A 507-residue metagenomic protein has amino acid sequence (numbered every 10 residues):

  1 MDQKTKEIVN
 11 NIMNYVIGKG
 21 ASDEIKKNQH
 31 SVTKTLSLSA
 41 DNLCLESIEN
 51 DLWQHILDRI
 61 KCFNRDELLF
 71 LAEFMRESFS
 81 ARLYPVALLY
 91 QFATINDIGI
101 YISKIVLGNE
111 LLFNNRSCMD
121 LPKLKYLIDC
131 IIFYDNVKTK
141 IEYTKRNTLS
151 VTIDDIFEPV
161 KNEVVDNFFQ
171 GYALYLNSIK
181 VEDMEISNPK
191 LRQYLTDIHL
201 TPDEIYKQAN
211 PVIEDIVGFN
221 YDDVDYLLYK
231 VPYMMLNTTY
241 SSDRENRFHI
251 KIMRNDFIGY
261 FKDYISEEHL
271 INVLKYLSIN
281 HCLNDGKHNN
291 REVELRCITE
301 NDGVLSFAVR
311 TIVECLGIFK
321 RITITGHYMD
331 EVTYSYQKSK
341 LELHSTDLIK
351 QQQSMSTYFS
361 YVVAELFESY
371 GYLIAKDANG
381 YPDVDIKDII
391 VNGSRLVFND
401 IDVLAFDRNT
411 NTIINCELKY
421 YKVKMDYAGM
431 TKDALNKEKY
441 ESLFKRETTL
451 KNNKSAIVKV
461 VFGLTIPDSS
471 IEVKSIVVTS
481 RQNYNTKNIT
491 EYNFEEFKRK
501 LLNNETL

Functional and structural regions predicted by a protein language model:
M1-K350, T479-L507: Composition-driven low-complexity segments enriched in polar/acidic and proline residues
D183-M184, L191, P382-K387, A456-P467: Short helix/loop segment immediately N-terminal to the Walker
V332-T346, Q353, F359, D385-L396: Accessory recognition modules or surfaces
S335, V362-V363, K376-D377: Extended, amphipathic alpha-helical scaffolds
L341-V363, F367-E368, D433-E438: A short, highly charged nucleic-acid-interacting micro-segment common to nuclease and nuclease-linked defense proteins
K376-N411: Active-site metal-binding core of divalent-cation-utilizing nuclease and nuclease-like domains
A405-M425: Active-site beta-strand-loop-beta-strand hairpin of nuclease catalytic cores that positions key catalytic residues
Y420-T479: Catalytic cores of nucleic-acid endonucleases
